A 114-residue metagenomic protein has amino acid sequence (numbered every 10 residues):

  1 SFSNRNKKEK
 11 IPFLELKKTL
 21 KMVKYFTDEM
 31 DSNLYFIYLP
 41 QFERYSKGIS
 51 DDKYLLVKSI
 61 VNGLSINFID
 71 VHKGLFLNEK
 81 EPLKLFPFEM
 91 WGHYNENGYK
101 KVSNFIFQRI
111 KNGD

Functional and structural regions predicted by a protein language model:
S1-S59, G63-I66, V71-E79, L83: Serine-dependent acyl-ester chemistry module
F88-D114: Histidine-centered active-site loop/cap adjacent to the catalytic His in serine esterases/O-acetyl transfer systems
